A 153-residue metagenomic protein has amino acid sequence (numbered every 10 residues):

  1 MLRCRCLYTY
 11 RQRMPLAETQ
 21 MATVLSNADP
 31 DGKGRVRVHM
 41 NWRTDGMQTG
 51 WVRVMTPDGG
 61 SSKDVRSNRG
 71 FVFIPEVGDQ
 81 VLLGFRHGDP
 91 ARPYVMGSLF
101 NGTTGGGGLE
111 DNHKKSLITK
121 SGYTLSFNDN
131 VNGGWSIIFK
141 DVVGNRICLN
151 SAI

Functional and structural regions predicted by a protein language model:
M1-Q20, S26: Acidic, low-complexity/disordered segments
T19-I153: Structural signature for extended repeat/solenoid scaffolds and their inter-repeat hinge/linker regions, spanning
